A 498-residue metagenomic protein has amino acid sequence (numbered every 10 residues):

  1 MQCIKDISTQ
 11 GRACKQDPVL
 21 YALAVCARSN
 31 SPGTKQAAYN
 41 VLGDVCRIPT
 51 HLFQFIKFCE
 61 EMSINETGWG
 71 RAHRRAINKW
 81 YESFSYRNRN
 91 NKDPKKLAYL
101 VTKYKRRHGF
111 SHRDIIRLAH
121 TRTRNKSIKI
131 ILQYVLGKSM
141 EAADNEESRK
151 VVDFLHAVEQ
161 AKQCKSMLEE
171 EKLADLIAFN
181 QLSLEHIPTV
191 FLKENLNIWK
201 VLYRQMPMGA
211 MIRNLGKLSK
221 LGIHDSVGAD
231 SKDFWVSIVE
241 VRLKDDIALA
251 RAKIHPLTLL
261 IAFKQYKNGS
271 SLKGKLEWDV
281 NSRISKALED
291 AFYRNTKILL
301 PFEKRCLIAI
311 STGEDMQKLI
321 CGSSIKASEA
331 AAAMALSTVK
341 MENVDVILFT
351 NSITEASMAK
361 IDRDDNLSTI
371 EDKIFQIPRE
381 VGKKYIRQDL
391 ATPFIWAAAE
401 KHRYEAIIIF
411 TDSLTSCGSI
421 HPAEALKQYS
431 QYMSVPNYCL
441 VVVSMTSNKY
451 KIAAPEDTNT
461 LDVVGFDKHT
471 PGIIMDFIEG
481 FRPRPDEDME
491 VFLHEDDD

Functional and structural regions predicted by a protein language model:
M1-S328, K340-D498: Long lumenal/extracellular ectodomains of secretory and single-pass membrane proteins
A331: Hydrophobic (often cysteine-bearing) scaffold residues that line and stabilize catalytic clefts of nucleotide/cofactor
